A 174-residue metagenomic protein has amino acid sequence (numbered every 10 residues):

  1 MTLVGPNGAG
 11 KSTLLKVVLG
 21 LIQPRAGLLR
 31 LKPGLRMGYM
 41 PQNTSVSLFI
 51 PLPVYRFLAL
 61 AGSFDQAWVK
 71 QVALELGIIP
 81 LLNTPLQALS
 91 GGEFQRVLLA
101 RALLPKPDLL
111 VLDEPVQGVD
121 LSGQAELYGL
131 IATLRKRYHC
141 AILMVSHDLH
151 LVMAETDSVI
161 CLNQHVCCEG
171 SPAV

Functional and structural regions predicted by a protein language model:
L19: Helix-to-loop junction immediately C-terminal to a conserved catalytic motif
Q66-T84: Conserved ABC ATPase "signature" region
P85-L89, E93: Conserved ABC ATPase signature
L99: Hydrophobic anchor residue at the start of the ABC signature
L110-E114: Catalytic Walker B motif of ABC-type/P-loop ATPase nucleotide-binding domains
S146-H147: H-loop/switch region of ABC-family ATPase nucleotide-binding domains
V159-S171: H-loop (His-switch) and adjacent beta-strand-loop-beta switch element of ABC-type ATPase nucleotide-binding domains
